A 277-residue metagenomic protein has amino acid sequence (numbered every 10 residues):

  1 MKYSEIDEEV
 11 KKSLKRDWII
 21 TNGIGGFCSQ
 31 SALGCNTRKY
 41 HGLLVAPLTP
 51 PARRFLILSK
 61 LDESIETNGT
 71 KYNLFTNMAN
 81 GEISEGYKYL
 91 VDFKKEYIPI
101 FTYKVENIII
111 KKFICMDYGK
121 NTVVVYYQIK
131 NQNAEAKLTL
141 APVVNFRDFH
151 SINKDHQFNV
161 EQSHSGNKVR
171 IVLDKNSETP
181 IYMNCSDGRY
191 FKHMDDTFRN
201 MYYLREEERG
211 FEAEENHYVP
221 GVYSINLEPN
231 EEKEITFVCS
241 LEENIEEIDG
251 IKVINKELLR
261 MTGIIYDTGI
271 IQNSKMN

Functional and structural regions predicted by a protein language model:
M1-Q272: Terminal accessory carbohydrate-recognition/targeting modules of carbohydrate-active enzymes
N277: Aromatic-lined, polymer-binding surfaces characteristic of secreted/periplasmic polysaccharide-degrading enzymes
